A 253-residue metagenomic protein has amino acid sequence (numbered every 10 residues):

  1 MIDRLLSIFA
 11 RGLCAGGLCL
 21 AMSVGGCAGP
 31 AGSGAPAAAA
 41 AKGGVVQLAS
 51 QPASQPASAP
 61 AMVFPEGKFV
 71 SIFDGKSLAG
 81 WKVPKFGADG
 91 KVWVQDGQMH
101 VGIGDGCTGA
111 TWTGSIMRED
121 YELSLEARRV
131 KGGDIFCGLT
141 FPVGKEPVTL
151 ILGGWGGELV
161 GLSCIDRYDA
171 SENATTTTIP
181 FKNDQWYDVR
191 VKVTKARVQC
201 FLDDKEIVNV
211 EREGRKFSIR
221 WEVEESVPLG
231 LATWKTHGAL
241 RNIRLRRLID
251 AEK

Functional and structural regions predicted by a protein language model:
M1-A10: N-terminal secretory signal peptides that target proteins for export/translocation
S7, C14-A15, A38: General helical secondary-structure elements
F9, L20, R244-R247: C-terminal alpha-helix/helix-terminus motif
R11-G25: Bacterial N-terminal signal peptides
C27-K253: Carbohydrate-interacting regions of secretory-pathway proteins
